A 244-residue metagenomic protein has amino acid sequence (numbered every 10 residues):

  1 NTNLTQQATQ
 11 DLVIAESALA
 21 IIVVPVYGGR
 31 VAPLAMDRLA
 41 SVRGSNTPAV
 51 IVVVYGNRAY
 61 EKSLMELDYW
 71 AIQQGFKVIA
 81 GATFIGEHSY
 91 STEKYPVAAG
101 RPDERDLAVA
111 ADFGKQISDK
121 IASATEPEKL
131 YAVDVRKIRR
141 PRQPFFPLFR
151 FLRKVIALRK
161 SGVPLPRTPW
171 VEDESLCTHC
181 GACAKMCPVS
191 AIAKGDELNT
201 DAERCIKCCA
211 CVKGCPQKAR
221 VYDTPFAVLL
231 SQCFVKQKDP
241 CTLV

Functional and structural regions predicted by a protein language model:
N1, D11-R159, D223-L230, V235-L243: FMN-binding flavodoxin-like domain, especially the glycine-rich phosphate-binding loop
N1-Q7, G195: Short gly/ser/thr-rich secondary-structure transition/capping motifs
Y55-G56, P102, G162, V171-E172 (+1 more regions): A generic structural signal for short
A99, P166, K194: Generic anion/oxyanion-binding catalytic loop in active/binding sites
R140-V189: Acidic, Ser/Thr-rich low-complexity intrinsically disordered segments
V171-E172, T178-I206, A210-A227: Iron-sulfur cluster-binding cysteine motifs and their immediate structural context in ferredoxin-like electron-transfer
